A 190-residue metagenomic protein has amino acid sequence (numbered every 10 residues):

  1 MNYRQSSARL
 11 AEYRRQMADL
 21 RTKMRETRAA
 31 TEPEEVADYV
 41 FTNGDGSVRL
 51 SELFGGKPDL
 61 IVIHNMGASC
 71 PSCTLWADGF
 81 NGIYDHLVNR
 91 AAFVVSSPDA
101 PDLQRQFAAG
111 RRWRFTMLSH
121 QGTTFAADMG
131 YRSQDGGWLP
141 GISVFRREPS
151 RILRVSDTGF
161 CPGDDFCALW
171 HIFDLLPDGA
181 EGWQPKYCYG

Functional and structural regions predicted by a protein language model:
M1-D19: Extreme N-terminal leader/targeting regions
Q16-L53: N-terminal "domain-start" segment that seeds a small globular fold
F41, V88-L103, W113-F125: Thiol-based oxidoreductase modules, predominantly thioredoxin-like and allied folds used for disulfide exchange
L50-P71: Short active-site neighborhood of thiol/selenol oxidoreductases, capturing the structured segment around
A68, T74-V95: Conserved helix-turn-beta segment immediately C-terminal to the redox Cys motif in thioredoxin-like folds
S69-S72, G82-D85, M117, Q121-T123 (+1 more regions): Hydrophobic small-molecule pocket/channel-lining residues, especially in calycin-type beta-barrels
R105-A108, M129: A short acidic (Asp/Glu
S119-G190: Thiol/selenol-based redox catalytic cores and closely related redox-interacting motifs
